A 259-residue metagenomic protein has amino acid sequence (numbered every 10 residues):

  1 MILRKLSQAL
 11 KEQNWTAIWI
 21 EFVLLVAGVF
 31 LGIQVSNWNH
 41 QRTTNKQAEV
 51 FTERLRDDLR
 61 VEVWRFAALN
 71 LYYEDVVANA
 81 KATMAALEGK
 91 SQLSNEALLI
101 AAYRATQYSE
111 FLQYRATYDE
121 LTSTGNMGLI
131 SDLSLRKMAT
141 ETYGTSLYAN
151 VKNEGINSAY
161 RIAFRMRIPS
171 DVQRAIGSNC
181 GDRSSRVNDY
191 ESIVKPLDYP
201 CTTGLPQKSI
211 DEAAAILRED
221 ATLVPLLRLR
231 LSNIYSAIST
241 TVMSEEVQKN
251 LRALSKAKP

Functional and structural regions predicted by a protein language model:
M1-T16, F30, N37-P259: Long, hydrophobic alpha-helical segments that serve as membrane-spanning/inserting helices
I20-Q34: Hydrophobic membrane-insertion alpha-helices, especially the h-region of bacterial N-terminal signal peptides
